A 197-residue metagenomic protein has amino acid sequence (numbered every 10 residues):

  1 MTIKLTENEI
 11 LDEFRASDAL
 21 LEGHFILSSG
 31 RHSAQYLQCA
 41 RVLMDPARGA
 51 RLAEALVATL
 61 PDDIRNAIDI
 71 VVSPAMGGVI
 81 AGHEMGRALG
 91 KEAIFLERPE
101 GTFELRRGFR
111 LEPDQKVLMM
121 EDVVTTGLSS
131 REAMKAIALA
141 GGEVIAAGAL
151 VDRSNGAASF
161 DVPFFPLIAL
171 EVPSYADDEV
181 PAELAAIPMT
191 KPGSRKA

Functional and structural regions predicted by a protein language model:
M1-I64, K196-A197: Active-site-facing substrate-recognition patch
T2-E13, M134-A197: PRPP-dependent phosphoribosyltransferase catalytic core
L20-G23, E100-R107, N155: A short, acidic/glycine-rich surface segment
A58, H83, R87, K135 (+1 more regions): Short, well-ordered alpha-helices that flank and scaffold nucleotide-derived cofactor binding pockets
R65-A75: Short glycine-rich phosphate-binding loop at a beta-alpha junction
M76-L118, L128: Short, glycine/charge-rich flexible loops or terminal/linker lids adjacent to PRPP-binding catalytic cores
L111-G148: A contiguous pocket-lining binding segment that forms or flanks enzyme active sites
